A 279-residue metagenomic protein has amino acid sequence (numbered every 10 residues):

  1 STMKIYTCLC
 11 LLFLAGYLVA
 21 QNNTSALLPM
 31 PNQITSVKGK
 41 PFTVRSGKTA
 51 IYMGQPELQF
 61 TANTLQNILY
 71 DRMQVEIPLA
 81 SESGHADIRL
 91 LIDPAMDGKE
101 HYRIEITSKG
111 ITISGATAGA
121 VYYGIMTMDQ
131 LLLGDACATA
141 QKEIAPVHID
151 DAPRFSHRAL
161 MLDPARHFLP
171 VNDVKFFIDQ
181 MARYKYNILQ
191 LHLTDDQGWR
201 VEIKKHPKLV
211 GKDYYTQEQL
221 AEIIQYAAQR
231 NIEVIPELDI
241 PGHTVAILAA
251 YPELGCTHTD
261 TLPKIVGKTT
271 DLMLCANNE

Functional and structural regions predicted by a protein language model:
S1-T2, S83-G84, A276-E279: Short, intrinsically disordered, charge-balanced linker/junction segments flanking boundaries in proteins
T2-K4, S114: Low-complexity intrinsically disordered segments
K4-L11: Sec-dependent signal peptide recognition, specifically the positively charged N-region followed immediately by
L11, A20-P153: Acidic, contiguous N-terminal accessory segments
D97-E279: Feature activates predominantly on carbohydrate-active enzymes
